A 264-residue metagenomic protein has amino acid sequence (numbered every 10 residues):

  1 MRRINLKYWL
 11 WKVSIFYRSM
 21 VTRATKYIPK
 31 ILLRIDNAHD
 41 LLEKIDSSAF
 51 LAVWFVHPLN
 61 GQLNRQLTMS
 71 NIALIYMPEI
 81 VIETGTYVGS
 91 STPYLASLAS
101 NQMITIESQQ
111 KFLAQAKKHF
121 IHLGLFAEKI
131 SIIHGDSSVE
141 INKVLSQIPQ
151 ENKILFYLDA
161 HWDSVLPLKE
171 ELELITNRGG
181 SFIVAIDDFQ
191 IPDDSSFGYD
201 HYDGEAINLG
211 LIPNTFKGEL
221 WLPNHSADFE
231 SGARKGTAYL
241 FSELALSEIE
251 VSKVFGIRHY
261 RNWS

Functional and structural regions predicted by a protein language model:
R2-L155, A160-S264: A short alpha-helical cap/connector motif
